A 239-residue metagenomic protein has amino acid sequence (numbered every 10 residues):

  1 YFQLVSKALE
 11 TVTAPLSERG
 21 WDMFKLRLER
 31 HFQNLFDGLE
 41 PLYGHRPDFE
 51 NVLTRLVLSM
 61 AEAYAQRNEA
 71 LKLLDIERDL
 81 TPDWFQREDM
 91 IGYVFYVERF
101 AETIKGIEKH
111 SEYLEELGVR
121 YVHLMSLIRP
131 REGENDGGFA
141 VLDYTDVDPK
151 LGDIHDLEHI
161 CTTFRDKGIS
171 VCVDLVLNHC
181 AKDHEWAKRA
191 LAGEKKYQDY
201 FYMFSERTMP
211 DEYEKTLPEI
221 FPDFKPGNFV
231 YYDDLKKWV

Functional and structural regions predicted by a protein language model:
Y1-D89, Y96, K150, K167 (+1 more regions): Alpha-amylase-like alpha-glycosidases and glucanotransferases acting on alpha-linked glucans and related
I91-F95, V122-L124, V171-V173: Hydrophobic faces of well-ordered beta-strands that scaffold small-molecule active sites in alpha/beta enzyme cores
G92-V97, L142-T145: Glycine- and acidic
V94-G106: Active-site mouth loops of central-metabolism enzymes
E102, Y113-H159, T163, K167-I169 (+1 more regions): Aromatic-lined carbohydrate-binding/catalytic grooves of carbohydrate-active enzymes
E108-S111: Short hydrophobic/charged patches on amphipathic alpha-helices used for structural packing and interfaces
